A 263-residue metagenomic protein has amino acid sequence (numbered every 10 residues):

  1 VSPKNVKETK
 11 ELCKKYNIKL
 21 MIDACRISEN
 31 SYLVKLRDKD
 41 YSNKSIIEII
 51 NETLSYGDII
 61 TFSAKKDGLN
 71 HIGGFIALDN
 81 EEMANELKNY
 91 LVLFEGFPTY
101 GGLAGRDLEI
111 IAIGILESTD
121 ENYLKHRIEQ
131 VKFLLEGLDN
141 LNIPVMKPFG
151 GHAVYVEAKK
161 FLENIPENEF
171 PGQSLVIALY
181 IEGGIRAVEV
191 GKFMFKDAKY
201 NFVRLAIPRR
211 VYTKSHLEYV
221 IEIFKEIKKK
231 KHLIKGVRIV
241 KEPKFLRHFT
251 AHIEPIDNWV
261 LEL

Functional and structural regions predicted by a protein language model:
V1-V145, P166: Conserved PLP-enzyme active-site core in the AAT-like
K66-D67, R127, P171-A178: Phosphate/diphosphate-binding loops
D79-E81, E117-T119, K160, I207-T213: A generic structural motif
N85, E163-P171, R210-Y219: Short, conserved charged micro-motifs
V131-K132, M146-A158: Conserved glycine-rich beta-strand-loop-beta hairpin in the small C-terminal domain of fold type I
Y155-F170, A198, R247-I253: Short glycine/threonine-rich loop-to-helix capping motif typified by GTGT followed within a few residues by an Asp-Pro
E182, F193-L263: PLP-dependent enzyme catalytic core of the Aspartate aminotransferase-like
R186-V188: Membrane-embedded alpha-helical bundles of multi-pass transporters/translocases, especially carrier/permease families
